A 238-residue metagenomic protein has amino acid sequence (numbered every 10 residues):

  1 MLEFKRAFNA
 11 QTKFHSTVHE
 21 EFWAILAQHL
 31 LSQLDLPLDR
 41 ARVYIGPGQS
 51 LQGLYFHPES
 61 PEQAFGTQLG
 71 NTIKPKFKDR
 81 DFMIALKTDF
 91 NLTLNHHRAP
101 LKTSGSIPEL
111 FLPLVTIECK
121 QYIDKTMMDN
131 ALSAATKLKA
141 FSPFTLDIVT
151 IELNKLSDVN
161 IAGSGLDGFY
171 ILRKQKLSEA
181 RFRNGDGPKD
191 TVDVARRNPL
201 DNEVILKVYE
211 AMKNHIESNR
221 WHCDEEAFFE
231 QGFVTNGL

Functional and structural regions predicted by a protein language model:
M1-T17, A24, Q28-I45, L51-P58 (+2 more regions): C-terminal tail/extension regions appended to the core domain(s) of diverse proteins
H15-W23, P75-D79, D124-M127: Phosphate/oxyanion-binding active-site loops and adjacent basic polyanion-contact surfaces
G46-I107: Active-site metal-binding core of divalent-cation-utilizing nuclease and nuclease-like domains
F82, P113-Q121, A131: Conserved catalytic cores of phosphodiester-cleaving nucleases, focusing on short active-site segments
L86-T88, K120-I123: Short, flexible loop/turn elements at secondary-structure junctions
L92-H96, Y122-S133: Active-site-adjacent loop/helix micro-motif of nuclease/hydrolase catalytic cores
I117-Y122, V149-L153: Short His-Asn-centered micro-motif
D129-D147: A contiguous pocket-lining binding segment that forms or flanks enzyme active sites
